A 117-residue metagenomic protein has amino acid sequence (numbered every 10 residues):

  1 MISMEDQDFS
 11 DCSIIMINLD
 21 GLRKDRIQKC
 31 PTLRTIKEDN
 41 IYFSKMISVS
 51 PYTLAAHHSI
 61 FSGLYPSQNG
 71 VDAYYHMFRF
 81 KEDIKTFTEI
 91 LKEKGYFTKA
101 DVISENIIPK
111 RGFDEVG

Functional and structural regions predicted by a protein language model:
M1-S50: Active-site-proximal N-terminal segment of extracellular/periplasmic enzymes that hydrolyze or transfer
S10, A56, K94: Residues that flank catalytic or metal-binding motifs in active/ligand-binding sites
K29-C30, N40-L64, F78, A100-G112: Short, solvent-exposed turn/loop segments enriched in Gly/Ser/Thr/Pro and often Arg
T35-I36, A55-A56, A73-Y74: Short linear motifs at secondary-structure transitions and domain/linker junctions
L64-G117: Catalytic-site neighborhoods of secreted/periplasmic enzymes that process anionic sulfate/phosphate groups
